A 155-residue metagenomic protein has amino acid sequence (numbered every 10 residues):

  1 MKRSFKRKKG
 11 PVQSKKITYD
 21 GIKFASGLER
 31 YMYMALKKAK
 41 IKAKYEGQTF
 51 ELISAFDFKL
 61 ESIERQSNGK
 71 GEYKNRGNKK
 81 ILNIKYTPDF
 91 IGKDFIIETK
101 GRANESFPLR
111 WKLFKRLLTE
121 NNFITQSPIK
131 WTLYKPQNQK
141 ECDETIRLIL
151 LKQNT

Functional and structural regions predicted by a protein language model:
M1-T155: Electrostatic, structured charged patches in enzyme active sites and in nucleic-acid/phosphate-binding
